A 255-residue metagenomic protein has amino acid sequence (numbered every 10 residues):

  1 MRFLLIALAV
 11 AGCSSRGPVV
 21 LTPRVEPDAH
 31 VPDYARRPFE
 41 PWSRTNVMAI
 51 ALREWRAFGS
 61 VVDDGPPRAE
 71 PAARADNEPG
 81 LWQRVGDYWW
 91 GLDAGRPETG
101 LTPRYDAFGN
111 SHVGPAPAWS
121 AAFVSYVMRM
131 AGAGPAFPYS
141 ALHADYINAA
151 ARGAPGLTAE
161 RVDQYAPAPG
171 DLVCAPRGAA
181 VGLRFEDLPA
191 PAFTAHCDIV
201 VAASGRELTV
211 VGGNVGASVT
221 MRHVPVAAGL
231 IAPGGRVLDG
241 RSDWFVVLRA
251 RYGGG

Functional and structural regions predicted by a protein language model:
M1-A7: Sec-dependent signal peptide recognition, specifically the positively charged N-region followed immediately by
V10-G12: C-terminal motif of bacterial Sec signal peptides marking the signal peptidase cleavage site
S14-R16: Bacterial signal peptide processing site
V20-A133: N-terminal capping segments
R56, S60-D63, C174-L183, H223-I231: Short regulatory "switch" loops immediately downstream of catalytic or recognition motifs within protein catalytic
P135-A217: ...with weaker cross-activation on analogous glycine-rich loops/strands in unrelated enzymes
S218-G255: Low-complexity, Gly/Ser/Thr/Pro-rich intrinsically disordered linker/tail segments
